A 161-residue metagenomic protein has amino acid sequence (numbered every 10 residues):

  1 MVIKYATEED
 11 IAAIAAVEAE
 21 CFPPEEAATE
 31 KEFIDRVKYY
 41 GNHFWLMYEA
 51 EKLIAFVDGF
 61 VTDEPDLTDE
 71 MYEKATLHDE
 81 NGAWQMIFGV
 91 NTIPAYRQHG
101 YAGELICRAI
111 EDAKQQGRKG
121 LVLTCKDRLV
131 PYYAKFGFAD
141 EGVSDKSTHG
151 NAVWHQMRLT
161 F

Functional and structural regions predicted by a protein language model:
M1-I14: A short beta-loop-alpha structural element at the N-terminal edge of CoA-dependent acyl/N-acetyltransferase catalytic
A6, V90-T92: Hydrophobic adenine-recognition pocket in adenosine-nucleotide-binding enzymes
A16-T29: Helix-loop element at the rim of GNAT/NAT acetyltransferase active sites that forms part of the acceptor-substrate
F44-E49: Cytosolic beta-strand hydrophobic patch enriched in CBS
K52-V90, R97, C107, K146-W154: Conserved acyl-donor/pantetheine-binding loop and adjacent beta-alpha core of acyl/acetyltransferases and related
E64, T124, A134, A139-Q156: Conserved catalytic-core motifs of GNAT/GCN5-like acyltransferases
I93, K126: Residue-level recognition of the GNAT/N-acetyltransferase active site
I106, D112-C125: Conserved GNAT acetyl-CoA-binding A-motif
